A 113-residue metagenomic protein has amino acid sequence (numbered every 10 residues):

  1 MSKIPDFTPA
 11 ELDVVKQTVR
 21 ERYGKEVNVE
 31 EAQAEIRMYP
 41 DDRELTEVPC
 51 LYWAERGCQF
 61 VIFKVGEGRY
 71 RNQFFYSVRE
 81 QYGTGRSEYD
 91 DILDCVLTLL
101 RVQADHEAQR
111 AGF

Functional and structural regions predicted by a protein language model:
M1-E55: Negatively charged, low-complexity tracts enriched in Asp/Glu with abundant Ser/Thr
T8, L12-V15, R56-T84: Short aromatic-glycine-(Arg/Gly/Cys) micro-motifs in beta-strand/loop hairpins
V27, E44, F60, R71 (+1 more regions): Polar low-complexity intrinsically disordered regions enriched in Ser/Thr and small residues
A32-Y39, R71, D91, C95: Structured catalytic/translocation cores of nucleotide/phosphate-coupled proteins
V78-F113: Ampiphathic alpha-helical segments that act as solvent-exposed interaction surfaces
